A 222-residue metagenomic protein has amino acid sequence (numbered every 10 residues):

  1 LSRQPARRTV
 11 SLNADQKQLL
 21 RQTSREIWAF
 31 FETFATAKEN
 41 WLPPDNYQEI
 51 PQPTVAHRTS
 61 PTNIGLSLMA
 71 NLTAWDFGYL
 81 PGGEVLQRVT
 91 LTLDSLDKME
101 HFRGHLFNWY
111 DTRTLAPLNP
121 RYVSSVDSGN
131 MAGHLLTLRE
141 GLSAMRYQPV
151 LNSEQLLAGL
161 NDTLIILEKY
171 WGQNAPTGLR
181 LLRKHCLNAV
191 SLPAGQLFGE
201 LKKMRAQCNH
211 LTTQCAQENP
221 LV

Functional and structural regions predicted by a protein language model:
L1-V222: Acidic, mature catalytic/reactive cores of soluble proteins
